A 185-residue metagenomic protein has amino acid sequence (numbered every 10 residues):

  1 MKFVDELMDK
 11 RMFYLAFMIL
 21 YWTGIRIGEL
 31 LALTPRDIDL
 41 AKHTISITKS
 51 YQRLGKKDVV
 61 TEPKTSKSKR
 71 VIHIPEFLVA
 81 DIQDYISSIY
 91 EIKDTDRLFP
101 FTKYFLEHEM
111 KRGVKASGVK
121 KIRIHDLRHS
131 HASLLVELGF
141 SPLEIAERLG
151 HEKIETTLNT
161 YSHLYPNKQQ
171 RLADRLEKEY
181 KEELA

Functional and structural regions predicted by a protein language model:
M1, S50, P75-K120: Active-site/catalytic core of tyrosine-dependent DNA strand-transfer enzymes
M1-I27, L31-L33, A41, F77 (+2 more regions): Basic, Lys/Arg- and aromatic-enriched nucleic-acid-binding interface segment
M18, W22-E29, E109-A116, D126-K153 (+2 more regions): C-terminal catalytic core of tyrosine-transesterase DNA break-rejoin enzymes
A32, L40, N159, H163: Phosphate-coordinating loops and pocket residues in cytosolic domains that bind phosphorylated ligands
K42, T61-K69, H73-L78, K93 (+1 more regions): C-terminal secondary-structure termini that scaffold catalytic or DNA-interacting sites
T48-K67: Short, flexible, glycine-rich and Lys/Arg-enriched loop motifs at helix boundaries that contact anionic partners
Y51, V79, L149-D174: Catalytic-site neighborhood detector that most strongly recognizes the C-terminal catalytic loop/helix of tyrosine
